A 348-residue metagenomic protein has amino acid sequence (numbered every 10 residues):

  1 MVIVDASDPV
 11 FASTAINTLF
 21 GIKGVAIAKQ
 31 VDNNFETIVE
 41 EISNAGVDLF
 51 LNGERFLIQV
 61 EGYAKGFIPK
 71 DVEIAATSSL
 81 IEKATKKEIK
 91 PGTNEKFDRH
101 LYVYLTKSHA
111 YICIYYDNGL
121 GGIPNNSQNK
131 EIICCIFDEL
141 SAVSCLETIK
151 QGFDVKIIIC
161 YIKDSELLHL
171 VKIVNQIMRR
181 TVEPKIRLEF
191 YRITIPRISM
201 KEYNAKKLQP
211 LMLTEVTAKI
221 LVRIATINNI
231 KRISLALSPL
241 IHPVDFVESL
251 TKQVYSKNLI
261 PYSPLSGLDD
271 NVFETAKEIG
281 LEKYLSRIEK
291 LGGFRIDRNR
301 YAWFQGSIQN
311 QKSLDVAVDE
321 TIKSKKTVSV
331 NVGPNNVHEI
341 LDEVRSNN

Functional and structural regions predicted by a protein language model:
M1-G62: Non-catalytic nucleic-acid substrate-recognition regions in nucleic-acid-modifying enzymes
M1-S13, K83-G92, K96-N348: Nucleotide-activated chemistry modules centered on ATP-dependent adenylation/adenylyltransferase
F11, I38, I68-A76, L140: Short amphipathic alpha-helical segments
G21, N34, I68, H242-P243 (+1 more regions): Helix N-terminus capping/helix-initiation residues
F35-V39, V72-E73, Q209-T217: Phosphate/oxyanion-binding active-site loops and adjacent basic polyanion-contact surfaces
Y63-A64, I198: Short polar catalytic/cofactor-binding loops
A64-P91: Short, hydrophobic/π-rich interface segment
